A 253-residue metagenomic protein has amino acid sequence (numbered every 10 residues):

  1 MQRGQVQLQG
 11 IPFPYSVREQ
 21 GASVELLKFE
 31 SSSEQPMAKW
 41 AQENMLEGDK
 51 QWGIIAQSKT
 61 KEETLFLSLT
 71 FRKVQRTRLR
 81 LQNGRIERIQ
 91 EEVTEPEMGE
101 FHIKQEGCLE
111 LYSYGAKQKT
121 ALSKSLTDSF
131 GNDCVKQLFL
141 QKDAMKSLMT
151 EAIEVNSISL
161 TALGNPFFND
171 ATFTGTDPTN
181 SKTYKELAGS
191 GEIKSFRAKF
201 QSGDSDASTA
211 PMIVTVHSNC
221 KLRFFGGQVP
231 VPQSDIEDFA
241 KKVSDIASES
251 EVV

Functional and structural regions predicted by a protein language model:
M1-G107, G115-K182, D238-V253: Intrinsically disordered, low-complexity polar/charged tails and linkers
L111-Y112, F224: Extracellular/luminal low-complexity segments enriched in Ser/Thr/Pro
A162-V253: C-terminal interaction module
